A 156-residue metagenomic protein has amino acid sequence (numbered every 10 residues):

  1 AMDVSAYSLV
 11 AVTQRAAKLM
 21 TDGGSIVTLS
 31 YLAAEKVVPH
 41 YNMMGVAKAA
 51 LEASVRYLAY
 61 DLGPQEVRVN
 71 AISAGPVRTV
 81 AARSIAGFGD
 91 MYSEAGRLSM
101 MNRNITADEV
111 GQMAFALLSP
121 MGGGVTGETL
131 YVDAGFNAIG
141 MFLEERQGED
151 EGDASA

Functional and structural regions predicted by a protein language model:
A1-A11, V27, M44, L51 (+1 more regions): Catalytic Tyr-X3-Lys loop
Y7-V10, A71, D90-V125, L130-A134: C-terminal helical subdomain
T13-Q14, R56: A short, exposed helix-loop element centered on a Lys and neighboring polar residues
K18-L19, Y60-P64, G123: Alpha-helical segment proximal to the catalytic Tyr-Lys
V27-A50, V55-P64, P76-V77: Catalytic loop of short-chain dehydrogenase/reductase
V69, S73-S84, V132, A138: Short, flexible catalytic-loop segment of classical short-chain dehydrogenase/reductase
I85-S99, G148-S155: A short C-terminal helix-loop "cap" of Rossmann-like NAD(P)-dependent dehydrogenase/epimerase domains
T126-A156: Short C-terminal tail/terminal secondary-structure segment of NAD(P)H-dependent dehydrogenase/reductase domains
